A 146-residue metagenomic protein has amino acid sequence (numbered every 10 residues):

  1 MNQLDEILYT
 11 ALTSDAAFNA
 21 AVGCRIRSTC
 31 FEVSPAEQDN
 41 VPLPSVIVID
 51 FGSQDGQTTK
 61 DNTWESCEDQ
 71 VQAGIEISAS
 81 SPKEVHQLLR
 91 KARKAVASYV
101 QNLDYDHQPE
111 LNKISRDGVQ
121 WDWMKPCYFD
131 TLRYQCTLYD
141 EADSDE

Functional and structural regions predicted by a protein language model:
M1-N62, K83, Y99, L103 (+1 more regions): Small/polar-rich, solvent-exposed N-terminal microdomains that initiate assembly or binding
M1-S14, S53-E68, D104-E146: Short, charged interaction patches at domain edges and termini
V41-P44, E68-Q72, F129: Short connector loops at helix/strand junctions that flank enzyme active sites, especially segments positioning acidic
F51-S53, C67-S78: Active-site-adjacent structural patch at catalytic or cofactor/ligand-binding sites
I77-V85: A generic structural motif
L88-A95: Short amphipathic alpha-helices in soluble, non-transmembrane regions that often serve as interface/regulatory elements
A95-N102, T137: Mid-sequence acidic-hydrophobic segments that form the walls of catalytic/ligand-binding cavities or oligomerization
